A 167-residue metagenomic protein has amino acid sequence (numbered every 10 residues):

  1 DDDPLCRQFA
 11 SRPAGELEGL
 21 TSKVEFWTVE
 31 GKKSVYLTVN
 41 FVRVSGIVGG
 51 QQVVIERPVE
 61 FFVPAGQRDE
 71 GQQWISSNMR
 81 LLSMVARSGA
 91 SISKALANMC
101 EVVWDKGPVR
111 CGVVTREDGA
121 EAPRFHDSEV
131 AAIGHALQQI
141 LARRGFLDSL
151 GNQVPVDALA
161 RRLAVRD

Functional and structural regions predicted by a protein language model:
D1-P13, V130-D167: Intrinsic disorder at enzyme termini
D1-W74, N78-S83, R87, D167: Non-catalytic terminal/interface segments that mediate subunit docking, oligomerization, and allosteric communication
E30, G50, D118-G119, G151: Intrinsic-disorder/low-complexity loop/linker signature
V44-V48, E101, D105, Q139 (+1 more regions): Conserved helix-loop functional segments at active or binding sites
S45, H126, L163-A164: Small/flexible residues
Q51, L96-N98, L147-S149: Composition- and surface-driven signal marking solvent-exposed, interaction-prone regions in large proteins
E56-D127: Active-site- and interface-proximal helix/loop "cap" or "latch" segments in soluble metabolic and energy-transducing
